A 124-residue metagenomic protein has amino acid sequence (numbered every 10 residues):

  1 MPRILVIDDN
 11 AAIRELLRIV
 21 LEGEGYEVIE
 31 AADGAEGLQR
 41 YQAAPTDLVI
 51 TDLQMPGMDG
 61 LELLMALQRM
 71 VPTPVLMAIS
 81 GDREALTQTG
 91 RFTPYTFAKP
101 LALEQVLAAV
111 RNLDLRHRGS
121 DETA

Functional and structural regions predicted by a protein language model:
E15-G23: Charged docking surfaces used in two-component/phosphorelay signaling
G25-A32, R40: Short hydrophobic/Thr-rich beta-strand motif most characteristic of the beta2 strand and flanking loop of CheY-like
D33-E36, D59-E62: Acidic catalytic/metal-coordinating carboxylates
Q42-A44, A66-P74, A85, T89-R91: Conserved phosphotransfer cores of two-component systems
D52: Active-site residues of response regulator receiver
M55: Receiver (REC) domain active-site loop signature in two-component systems and cognate sites in sensor histidine kinases
M77-S80: Hydrophobic/aromatic residues positioned on beta-strands within the core alpha/beta folds
L101-D114, R118-T123: C-terminal output helix
